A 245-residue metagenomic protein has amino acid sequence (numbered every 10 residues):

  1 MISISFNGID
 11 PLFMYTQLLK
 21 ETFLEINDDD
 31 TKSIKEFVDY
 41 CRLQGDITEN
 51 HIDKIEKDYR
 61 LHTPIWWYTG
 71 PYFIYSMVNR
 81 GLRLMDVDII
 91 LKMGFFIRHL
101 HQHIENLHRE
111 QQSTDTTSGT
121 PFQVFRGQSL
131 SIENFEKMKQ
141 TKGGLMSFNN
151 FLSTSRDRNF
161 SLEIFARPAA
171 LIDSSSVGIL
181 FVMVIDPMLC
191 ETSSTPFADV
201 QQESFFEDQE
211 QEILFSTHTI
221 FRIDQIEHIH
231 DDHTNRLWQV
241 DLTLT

Functional and structural regions predicted by a protein language model:
M1-T245: Mono-ADP-ribosyltransferase
